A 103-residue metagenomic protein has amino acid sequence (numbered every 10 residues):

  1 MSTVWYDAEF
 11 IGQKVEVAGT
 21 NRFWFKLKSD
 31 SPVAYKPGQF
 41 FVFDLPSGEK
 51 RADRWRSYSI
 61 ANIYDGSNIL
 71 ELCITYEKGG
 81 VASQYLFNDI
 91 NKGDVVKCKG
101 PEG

Functional and structural regions predicted by a protein language model:
S2-D94: Ferredoxin-reductase
F87, G100-G103: A short, basic/flexible loop-to-alpha-helix module at the beginning of a structural domain
V96-C98: Structural and coupling elements of P-loop NTPases
